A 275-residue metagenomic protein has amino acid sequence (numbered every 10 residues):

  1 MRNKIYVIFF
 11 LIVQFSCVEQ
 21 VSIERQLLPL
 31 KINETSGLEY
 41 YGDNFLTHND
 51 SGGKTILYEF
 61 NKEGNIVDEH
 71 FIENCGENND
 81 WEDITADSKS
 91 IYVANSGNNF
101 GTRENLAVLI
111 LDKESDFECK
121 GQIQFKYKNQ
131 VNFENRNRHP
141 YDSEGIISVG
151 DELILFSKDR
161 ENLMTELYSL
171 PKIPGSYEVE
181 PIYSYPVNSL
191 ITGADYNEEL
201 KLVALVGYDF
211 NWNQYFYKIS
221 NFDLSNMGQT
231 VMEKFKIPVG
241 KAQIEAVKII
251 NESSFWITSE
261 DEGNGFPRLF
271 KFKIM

Functional and structural regions predicted by a protein language model:
M1-I23: Bacterial Sec-dependent N-terminal signal peptides
E19-M275: Sequence/structural signature of beta-propeller domains
